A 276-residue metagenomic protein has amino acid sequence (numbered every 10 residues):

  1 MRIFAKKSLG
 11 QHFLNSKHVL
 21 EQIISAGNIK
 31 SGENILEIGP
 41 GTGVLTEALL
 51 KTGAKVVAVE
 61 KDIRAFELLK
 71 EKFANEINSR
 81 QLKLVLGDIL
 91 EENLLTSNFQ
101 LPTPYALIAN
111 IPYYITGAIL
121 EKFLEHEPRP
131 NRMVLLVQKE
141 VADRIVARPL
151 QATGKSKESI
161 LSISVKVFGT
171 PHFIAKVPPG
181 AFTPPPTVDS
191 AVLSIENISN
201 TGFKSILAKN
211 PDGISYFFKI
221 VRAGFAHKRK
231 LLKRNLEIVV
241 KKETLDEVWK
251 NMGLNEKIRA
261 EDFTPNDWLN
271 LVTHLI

Functional and structural regions predicted by a protein language model:
M1-K219, E243, E261, L271: Catalytic cores of RNA-modifying enzymes
N197, A223-I276: C-terminal lobe and adjacent flexible extensions of AdoMet/dcAdoMet transferase-like proteins
